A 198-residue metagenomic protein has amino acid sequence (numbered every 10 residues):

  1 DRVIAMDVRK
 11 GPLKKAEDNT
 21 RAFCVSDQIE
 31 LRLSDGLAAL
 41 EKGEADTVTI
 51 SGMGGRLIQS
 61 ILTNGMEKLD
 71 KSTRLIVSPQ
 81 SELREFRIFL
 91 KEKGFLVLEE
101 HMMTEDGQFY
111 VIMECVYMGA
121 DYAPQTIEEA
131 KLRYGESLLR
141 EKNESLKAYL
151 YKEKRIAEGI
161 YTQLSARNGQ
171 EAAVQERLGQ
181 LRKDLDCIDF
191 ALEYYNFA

Functional and structural regions predicted by a protein language model:
D1: Conserved SAM-binding loop of SAM-dependent methyltransferases across substrates and taxa, primarily the Class I
I4, R9-G11, E82-I88, E92-T126: Active-site capping/gating segments
M6-D46: S-adenosyl-L-methionine
K14-R21, R87, K91, E158 (+1 more regions): Class I S-adenosyl-L-methionine
L33-D35, P79, E99: Short loop/edge segments at beta-strand edges and connector loops that shape dinucleotide/nucleotide cofactor-binding
L40-M66: Active-site segment flanking the S-adenosylmethionine/decSAM binding pocket in AdoMet-dependent transferases
L69-R84: Conserved beta-strand signature within the Rossmann-like core of class I S-adenosyl-L-methionine
G119, T126-A198: An accessory alpha-helical subdomain
